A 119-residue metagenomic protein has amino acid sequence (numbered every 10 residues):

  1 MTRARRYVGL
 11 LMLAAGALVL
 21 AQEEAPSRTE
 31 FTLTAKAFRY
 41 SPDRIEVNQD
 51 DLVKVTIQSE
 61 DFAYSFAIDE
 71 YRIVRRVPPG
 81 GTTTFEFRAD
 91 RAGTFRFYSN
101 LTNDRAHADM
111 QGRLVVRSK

Functional and structural regions predicted by a protein language model:
M1-G9: Bacterial N-terminal signal peptides that target proteins for export
M12-A21: Hydrophobic h-region of N-terminal signal peptides that target proteins for export in Gram-negative bacteria
Q22-S27, V77-K119: Extracellular/periplasmic metallocenter environments
E24-L52: N-terminal edge beta-strand
D43-I45, R72-R76, E86: Beta-strand-rich interaction surfaces with strong enrichment in secreted/lumenal proteins
L52-Q58: Short edge beta-strand/loop segments characteristic of extracellular beta-sandwich folds
S59-A63: Short proline/glycine-enriched turn/loop motifs at strand-loop junctions of beta-rich domains
Y64-E70: Change to "...patches in solvent-exposed regions of secreted, membrane-anchored, or virion-exposed structural
